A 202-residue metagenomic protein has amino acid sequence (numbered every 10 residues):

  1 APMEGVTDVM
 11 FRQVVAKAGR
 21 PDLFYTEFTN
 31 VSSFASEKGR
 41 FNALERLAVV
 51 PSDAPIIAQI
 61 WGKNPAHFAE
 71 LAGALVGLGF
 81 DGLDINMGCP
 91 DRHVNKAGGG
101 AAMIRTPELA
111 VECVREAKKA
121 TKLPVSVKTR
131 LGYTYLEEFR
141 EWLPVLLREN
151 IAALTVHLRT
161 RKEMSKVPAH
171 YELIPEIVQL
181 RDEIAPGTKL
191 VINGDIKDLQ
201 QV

Functional and structural regions predicted by a protein language model:
A1-V202: Flavin-dependent oxidoreductase catalytic cores
